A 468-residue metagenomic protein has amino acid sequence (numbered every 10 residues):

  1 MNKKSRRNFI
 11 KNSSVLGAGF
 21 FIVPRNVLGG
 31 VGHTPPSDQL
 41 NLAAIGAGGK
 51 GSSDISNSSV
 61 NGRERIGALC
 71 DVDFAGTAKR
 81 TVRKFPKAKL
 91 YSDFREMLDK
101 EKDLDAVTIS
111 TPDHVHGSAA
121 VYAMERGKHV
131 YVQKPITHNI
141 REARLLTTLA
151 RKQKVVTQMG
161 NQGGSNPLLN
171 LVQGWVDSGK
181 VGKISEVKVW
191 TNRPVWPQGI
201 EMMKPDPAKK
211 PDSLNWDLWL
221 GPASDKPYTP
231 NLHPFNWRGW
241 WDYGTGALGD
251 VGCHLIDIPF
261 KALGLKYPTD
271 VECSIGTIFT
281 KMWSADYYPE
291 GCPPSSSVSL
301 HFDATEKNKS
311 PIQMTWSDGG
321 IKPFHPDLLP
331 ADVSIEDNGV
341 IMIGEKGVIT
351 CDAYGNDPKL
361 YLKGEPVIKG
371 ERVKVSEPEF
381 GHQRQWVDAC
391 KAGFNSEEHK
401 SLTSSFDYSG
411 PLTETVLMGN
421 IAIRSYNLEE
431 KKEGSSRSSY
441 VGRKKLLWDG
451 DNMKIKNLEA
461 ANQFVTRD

Functional and structural regions predicted by a protein language model:
M1-G17: N-terminal secretory signal peptides and thylakoid transit peptides that target proteins across membranes
L16-F85, G163-N166, P259: N-terminal Rossmann-like dinucleotide-binding module
K89-D93: Short acidic-hydrophobic, aromatic-tinged amphipathic segments that line or gate anion-handling sites
A106-T108: N-terminal Rossmann-like NAD(P) cofactor-binding module of classical short-chain dehydrogenase/reductase
D113, G117-S165, G179, R443: Beta-strand-loop-alpha-helix segment that lines the small-molecule cofactor/substrate pocket of alpha/beta enzymes
T148-V155, L171-I184, E201-K210: Basic phosphate/pyrophosphate-binding loop/patch that engages nucleotide-derived ligands
G182-R193: Conserved anion/nucleotide-ligand pocket segment
P207-A208, D212-F394, L402-S405, P411-D451 (+2 more regions): Glycine-rich, aromatic-lined ligand/substrate-binding cores of catalytic and carbohydrate-binding domains
